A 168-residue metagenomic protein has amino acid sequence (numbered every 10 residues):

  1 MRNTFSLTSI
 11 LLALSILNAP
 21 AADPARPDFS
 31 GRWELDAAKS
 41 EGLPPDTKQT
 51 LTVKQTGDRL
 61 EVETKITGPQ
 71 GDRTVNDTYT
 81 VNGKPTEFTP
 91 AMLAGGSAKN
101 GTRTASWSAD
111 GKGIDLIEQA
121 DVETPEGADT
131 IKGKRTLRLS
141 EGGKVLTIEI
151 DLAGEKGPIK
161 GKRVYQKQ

Functional and structural regions predicted by a protein language model:
M1-F5: Positively charged n-region of N-terminal signal peptides that target proteins for export
L7-N18: Bacterial N-terminal signal peptides
A21-Q168: Hydrophobic small-molecule pocket/channel-lining residues, especially in calycin-type beta-barrels
